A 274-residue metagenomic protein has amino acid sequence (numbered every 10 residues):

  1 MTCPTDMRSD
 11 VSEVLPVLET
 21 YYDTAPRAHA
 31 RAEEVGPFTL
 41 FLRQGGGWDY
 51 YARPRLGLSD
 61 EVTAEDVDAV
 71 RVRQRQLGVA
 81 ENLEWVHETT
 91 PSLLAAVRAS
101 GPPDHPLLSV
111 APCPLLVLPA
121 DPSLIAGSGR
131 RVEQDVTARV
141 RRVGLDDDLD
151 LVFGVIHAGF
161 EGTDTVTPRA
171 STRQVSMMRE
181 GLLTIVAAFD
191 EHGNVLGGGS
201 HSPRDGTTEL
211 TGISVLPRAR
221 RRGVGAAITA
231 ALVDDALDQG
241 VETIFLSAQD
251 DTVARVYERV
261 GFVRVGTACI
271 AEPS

Functional and structural regions predicted by a protein language model:
M1-Q76, T90: N-terminal charged segments
G46-R53, P203-L210, R220: A conserved beta-turn-beta hairpin within the catalytic core of GNAT-like acetyltransferases that forms part
E61-D147, E161, A271-E272: Acyl-donor-binding surface of acyltransferase catalytic domains
T63-R71, G212-P217, R221-D238, R259: Conserved acetyl-CoA-binding loop-helix of GNAT-fold acetyltransferases
L77-H87, A236-Q249: Conserved GNAT acetyl-CoA-binding A-motif
T90-H105, A226, D250-T267: Conserved active-site alpha-helix within GNAT-family acetyltransferase domains
P106-S109, V195-G197, G266: A structural microfeature
D164-L216: A conserved beta-strand-loop-helix scaffold within acyl/acetyltransferase catalytic domains
